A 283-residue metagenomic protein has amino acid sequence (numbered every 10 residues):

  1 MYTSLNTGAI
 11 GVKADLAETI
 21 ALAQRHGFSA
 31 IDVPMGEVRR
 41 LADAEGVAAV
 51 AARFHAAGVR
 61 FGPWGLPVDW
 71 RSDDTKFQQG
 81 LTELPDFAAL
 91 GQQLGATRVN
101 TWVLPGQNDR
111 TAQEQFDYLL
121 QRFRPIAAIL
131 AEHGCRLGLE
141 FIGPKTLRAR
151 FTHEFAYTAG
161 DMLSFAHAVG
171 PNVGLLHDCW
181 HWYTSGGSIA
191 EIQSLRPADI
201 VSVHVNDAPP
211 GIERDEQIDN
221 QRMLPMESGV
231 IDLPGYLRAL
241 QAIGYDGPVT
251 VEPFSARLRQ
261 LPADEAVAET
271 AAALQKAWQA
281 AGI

Functional and structural regions predicted by a protein language model:
M1-T97, Q113-E114, L120, R124 (+8 more regions): N-terminal pre-domain/capping segments
N6-I10, P34-V38, L66-D69, L104-G106 (+4 more regions): Active-site beta-loop-alpha junctions enriched in small/polar residues
I10-V12, P248-A266: A short, acidic, flexible beta-alpha connecting loop/helix-capping segment that sits on the rim of active
A30-I31, P125-V230: Acidic/histidine-rich catalytic cores of soluble enzymes
V59, A96-T97, C135, I243-G247: A short helix->loop->beta-strand "cap" motif at the edges of active sites that frequently abuts
D69-D74, Q107-A112, K145-R150, R257-L261: A short acidic, helix-capping loop that chelates divalent metal ions and anchors anionic groups
G91-A112, G138-R148: Active-site groove signature of glycoside hydrolases
G229-A242: A short, acidic, amphipathic alpha-helical segment used as a generic capping/interface helix at domain edges
